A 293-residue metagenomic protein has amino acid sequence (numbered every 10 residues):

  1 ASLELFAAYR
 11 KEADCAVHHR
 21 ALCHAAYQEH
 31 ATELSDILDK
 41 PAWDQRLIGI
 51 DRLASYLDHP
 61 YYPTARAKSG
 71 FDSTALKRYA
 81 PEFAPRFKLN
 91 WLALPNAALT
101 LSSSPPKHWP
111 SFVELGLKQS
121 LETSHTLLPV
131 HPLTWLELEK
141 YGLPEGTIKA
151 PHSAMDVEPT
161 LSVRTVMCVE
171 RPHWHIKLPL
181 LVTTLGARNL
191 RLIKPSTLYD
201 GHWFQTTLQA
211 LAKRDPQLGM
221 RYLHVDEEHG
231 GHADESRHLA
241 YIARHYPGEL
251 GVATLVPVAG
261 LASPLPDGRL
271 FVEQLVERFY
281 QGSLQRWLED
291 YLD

Functional and structural regions predicted by a protein language model:
A1-P129: Noncatalytic N-terminal accessory/assembly modules of large enzymes
L89, N96-Y291: Conserved ATP-binding subdomain of kinase catalytic cores across diverse folds
